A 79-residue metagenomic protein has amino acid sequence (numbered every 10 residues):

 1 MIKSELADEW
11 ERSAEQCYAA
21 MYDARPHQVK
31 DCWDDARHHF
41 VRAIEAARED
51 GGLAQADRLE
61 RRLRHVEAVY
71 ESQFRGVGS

Functional and structural regions predicted by a protein language model:
I2-D23, R64-H65: Amphipathic alpha-helical repeat scaffolds of TPR domains
K3-S13, V29-V41: Short amphipathic alpha-helical heptad-repeat segments
A7, R61-S79: Alpha-helical linker/edge segments of TPR/alpha-solenoid repeat scaffolds and analogous pre-/post-domain helices
R12, Q16-Y18, R42, D57 (+1 more regions): Extended rod-forming repeat segments used as scaffolds/tethers
A19, H38-E45, R61: Extended, non-membrane alpha-helical segments enriched in charged/polar residues
V29-H38, L53-R64: Short, charged, amphipathic alpha-helical segments
